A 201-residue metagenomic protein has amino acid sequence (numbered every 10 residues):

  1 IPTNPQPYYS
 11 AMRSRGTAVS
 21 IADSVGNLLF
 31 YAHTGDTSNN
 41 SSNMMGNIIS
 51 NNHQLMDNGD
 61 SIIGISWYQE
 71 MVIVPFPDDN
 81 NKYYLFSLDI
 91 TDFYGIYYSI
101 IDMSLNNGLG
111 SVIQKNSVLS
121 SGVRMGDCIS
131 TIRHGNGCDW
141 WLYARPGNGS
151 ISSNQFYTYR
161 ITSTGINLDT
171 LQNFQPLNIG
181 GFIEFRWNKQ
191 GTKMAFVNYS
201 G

Functional and structural regions predicted by a protein language model:
I1-Y68, I73-D78, L88-V112: Beta-propeller domains
P2-Q6, V112-N116, I166-F174: Predominantly a core beta-strand signature of beta-propeller blades across repeat-based propeller domains
T3, T17, T34-T37, T91 (+5 more regions): Residue-identity detector for threonine
A11-N27, I62-N81, S120-D139, N148-G149 (+1 more regions): Structural signature of eukaryotic scaffold interfaces centered on beta-propeller domains
I90-S150, N173-N178: Asp-box/WD-like beta-propeller blade repeats and closely related beta-sheet repeat scaffolds
G135-G201: Beta-propeller domains
